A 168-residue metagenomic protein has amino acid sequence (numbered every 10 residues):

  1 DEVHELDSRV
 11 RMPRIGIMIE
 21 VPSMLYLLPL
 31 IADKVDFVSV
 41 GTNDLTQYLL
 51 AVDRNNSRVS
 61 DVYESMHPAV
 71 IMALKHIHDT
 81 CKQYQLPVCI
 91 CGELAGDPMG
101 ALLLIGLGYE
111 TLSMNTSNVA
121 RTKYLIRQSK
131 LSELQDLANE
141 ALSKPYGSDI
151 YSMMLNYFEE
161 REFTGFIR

Functional and structural regions predicted by a protein language model:
D1-R168: Conserved alpha/beta-domain cores
